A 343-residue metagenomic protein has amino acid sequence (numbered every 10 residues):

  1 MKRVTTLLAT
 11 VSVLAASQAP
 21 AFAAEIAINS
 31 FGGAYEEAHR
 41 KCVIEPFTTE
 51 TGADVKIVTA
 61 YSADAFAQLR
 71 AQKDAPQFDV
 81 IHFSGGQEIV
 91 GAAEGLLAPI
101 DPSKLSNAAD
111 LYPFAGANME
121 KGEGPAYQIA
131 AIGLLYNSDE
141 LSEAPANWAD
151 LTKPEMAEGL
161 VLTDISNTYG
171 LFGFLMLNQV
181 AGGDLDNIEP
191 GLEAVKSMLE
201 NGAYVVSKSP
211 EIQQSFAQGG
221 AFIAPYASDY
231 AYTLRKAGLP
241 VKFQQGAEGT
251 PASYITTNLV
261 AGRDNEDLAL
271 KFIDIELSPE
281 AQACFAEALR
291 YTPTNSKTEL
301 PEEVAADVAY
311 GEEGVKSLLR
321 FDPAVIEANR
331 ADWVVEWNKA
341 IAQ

Functional and structural regions predicted by a protein language model:
S17-A23: Sec/Tat signal peptide C-region and signal peptidase I cleavage site
A24-I89: Early extracytoplasmic/lumenal segment of secretory-pathway proteins
G33-A38, Q77-G220: Extracytoplasmic ligand-binding site segments that recognize negatively charged/polar headgroups
Q87-V90, A217-Q218, F222-P240: A ligand-binding cleft/hinge motif common to bilobed small-molecule-binding domains
A130, E193-M198, V205-V206, R235-A261 (+1 more regions): Periplasmic-binding protein-like
G133-E140, M176-V180, S253-L268, I273 (+1 more regions): A bilobed periplasmic-binding-protein/Venus flytrap-type ligand-binding module shared by bacterial periplasmic
V260-L318: Mature extracytoplasmic/periplasmic domains
E303-Q343: Extracellular/periplasmic bilobal clamshell ligand-binding domains
